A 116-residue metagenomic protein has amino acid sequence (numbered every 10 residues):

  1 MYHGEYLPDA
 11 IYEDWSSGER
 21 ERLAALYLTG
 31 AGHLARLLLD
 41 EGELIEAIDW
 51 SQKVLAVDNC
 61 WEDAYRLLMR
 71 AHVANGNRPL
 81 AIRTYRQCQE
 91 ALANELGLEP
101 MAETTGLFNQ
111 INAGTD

Functional and structural regions predicted by a protein language model:
M1-D116: Intrinsically disordered, charged and Pro/Gly-enriched terminal/linker segments that flank large helical-solenoid
